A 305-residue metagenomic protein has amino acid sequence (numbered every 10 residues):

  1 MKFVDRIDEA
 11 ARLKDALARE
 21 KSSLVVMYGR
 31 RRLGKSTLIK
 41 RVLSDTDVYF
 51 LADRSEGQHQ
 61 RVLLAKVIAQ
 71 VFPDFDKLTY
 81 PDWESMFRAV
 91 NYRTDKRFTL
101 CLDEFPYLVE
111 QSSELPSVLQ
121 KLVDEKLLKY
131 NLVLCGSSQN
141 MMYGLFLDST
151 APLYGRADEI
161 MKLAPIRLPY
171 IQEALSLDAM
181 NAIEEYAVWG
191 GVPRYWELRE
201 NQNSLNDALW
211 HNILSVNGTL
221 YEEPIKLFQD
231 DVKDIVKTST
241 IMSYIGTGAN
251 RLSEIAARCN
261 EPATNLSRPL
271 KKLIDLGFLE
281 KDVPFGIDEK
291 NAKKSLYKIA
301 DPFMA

Functional and structural regions predicted by a protein language model:
M1-A305: Phosphate-binding site recognition
